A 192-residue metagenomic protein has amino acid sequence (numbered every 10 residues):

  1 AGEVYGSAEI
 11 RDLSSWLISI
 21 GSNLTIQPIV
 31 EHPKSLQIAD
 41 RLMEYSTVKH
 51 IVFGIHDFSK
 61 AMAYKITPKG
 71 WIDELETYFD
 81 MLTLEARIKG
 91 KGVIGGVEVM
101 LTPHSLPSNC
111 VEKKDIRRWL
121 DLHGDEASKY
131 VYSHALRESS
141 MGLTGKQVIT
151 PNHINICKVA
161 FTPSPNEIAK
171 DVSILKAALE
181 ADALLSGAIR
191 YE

Functional and structural regions predicted by a protein language model:
A1-E192: Expand to "…catalyze enediolate/carbanion chemistry for C-C bond making/breaking, isomerization, decarboxylation
